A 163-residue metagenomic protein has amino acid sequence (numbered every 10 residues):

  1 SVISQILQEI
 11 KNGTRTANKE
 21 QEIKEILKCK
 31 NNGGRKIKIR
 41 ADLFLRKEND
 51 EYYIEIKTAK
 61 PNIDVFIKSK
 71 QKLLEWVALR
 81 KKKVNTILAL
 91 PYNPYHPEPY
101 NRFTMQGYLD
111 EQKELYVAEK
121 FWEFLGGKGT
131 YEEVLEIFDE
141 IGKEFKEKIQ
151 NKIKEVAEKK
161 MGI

Functional and structural regions predicted by a protein language model:
S1-E48: Active-site metal-binding core of divalent-cation-utilizing nuclease and nuclease-like domains
L27-N31, E55-D64: Surface-exposed cleft-lining segments at the edges of enzyme active sites
D42-K60: Conserved catalytic cores of phosphodiester-cleaving nucleases, focusing on short active-site segments
Y52, A78-Q106: Nucleic-acid nuclease catalytic cores
K60-Q71, P97-Y100: Active-site-adjacent loop/helix micro-motif of nuclease/hydrolase catalytic cores
K68, V77-K81, E111-E114: Glycine-rich loops and low-complexity Gly/Arg-rich segments that provide flexible linkers or classic glycine-based
L73-E75: Short, non-transmembrane amphipathic alpha-helical segments
N101-I163: Non-catalytic C-terminal interaction segments of nucleic acid-processing enzymes
